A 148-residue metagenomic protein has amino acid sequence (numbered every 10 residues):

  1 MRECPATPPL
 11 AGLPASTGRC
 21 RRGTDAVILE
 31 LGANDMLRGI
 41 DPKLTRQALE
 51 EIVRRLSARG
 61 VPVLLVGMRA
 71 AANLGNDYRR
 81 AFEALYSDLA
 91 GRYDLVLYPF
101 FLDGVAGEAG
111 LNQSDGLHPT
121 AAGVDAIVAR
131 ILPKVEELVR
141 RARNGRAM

Functional and structural regions predicted by a protein language model:
M1-P8: A short beta-strand-loop structural module common to alpha/beta enzyme folds
L13-M148: Alpha-helical cap/lid subdomain in secreted, periplasmic, or secretory-pathway luminal O-acyl-processing enzymes
